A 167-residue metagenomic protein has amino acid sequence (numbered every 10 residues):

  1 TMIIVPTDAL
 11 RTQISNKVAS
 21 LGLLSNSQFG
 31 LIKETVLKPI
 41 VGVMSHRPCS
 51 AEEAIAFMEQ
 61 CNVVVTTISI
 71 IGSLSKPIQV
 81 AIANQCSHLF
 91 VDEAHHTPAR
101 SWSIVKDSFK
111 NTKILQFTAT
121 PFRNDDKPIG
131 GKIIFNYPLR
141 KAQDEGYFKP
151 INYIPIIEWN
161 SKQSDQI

Functional and structural regions predicted by a protein language model:
T1-F29, S101: Conserved Walker A/P-loop ATP-binding site and its immediately adjacent core in helicase/helicase-like ATPase domains
D8-R11, S69-G72, H95-H96, T120-N124 (+2 more regions): Conserved nucleotide-binding/hydrolysis micro-motifs of P-loop NTPases
Q13-L21, Q85, L89, S101-V105 (+1 more regions): Alpha-helical scaffold elements adjacent to nucleotide-binding pockets in ATP/GTP-utilizing enzyme cores
L23-S73: Inter-Walker segment of RecA-like/P-loop motor cores
N62, S87, T112, K132-I134: Conserved acidic residues
I68-I70, Q79-Q116, P121: SF2 helicase catalytic motif II
R123-F135: Short regulatory helix/loop adjacent to the ATP-binding pocket of P-loop NTPases
I133-I167: Conserved interdomain linker/interface between the two RecA-like ATPase lobes of SF2 helicase motors
